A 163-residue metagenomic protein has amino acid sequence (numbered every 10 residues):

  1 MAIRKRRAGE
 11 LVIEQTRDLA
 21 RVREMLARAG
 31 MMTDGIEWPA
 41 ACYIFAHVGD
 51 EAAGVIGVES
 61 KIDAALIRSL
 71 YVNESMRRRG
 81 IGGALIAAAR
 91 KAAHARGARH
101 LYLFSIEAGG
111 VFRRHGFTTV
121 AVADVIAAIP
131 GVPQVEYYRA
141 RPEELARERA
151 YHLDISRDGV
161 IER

Functional and structural regions predicted by a protein language model:
M1-G35, R147-R163: Short amphipathic alpha-helix that is part of the acyltransferase structural core
F45, E51-E59, A64-Y71: Conserved beta-strand in the GNAT
A46-G49, L153-I155: Active-site beta-strand termini and strand-to-loop segments that position acidic
E51, N73-A84, R96: Conserved glycine-rich acetyl-CoA-binding loop
R78-K91, L103: Conserved acetyl-CoA-binding loop-helix of GNAT-fold acetyltransferases
A93-E107: Conserved GNAT acetyl-CoA-binding A-motif
I106-E136: Conserved active-site alpha-helix within GNAT-family acetyltransferase domains
V125-R163: C-terminal "cap" of GNAT-fold acetyltransferases
